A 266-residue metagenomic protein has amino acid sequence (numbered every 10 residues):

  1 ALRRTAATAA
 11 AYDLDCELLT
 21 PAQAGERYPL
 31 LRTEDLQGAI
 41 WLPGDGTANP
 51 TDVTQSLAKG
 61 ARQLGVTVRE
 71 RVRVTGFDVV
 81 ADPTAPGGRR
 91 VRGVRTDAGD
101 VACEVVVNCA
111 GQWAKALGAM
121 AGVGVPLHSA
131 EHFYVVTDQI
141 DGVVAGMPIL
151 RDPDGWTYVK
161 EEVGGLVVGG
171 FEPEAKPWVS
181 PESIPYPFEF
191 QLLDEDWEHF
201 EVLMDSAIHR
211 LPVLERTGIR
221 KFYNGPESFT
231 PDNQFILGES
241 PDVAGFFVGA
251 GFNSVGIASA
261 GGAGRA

Functional and structural regions predicted by a protein language model:
A1-R27, D154-V159, V163-G165: Dinucleotide-binding Rossmann-like beta1-alpha1 core, especially the glycine-rich loop that anchors the ADP
L2, P21, T54, F200-M204 (+1 more regions): A general structural signal for well-ordered alpha-helical segments in protein cores
A7, I40-V105, W113, G261: Helical element adjacent to the flavin cofactor pocket in flavoenzyme catalytic cores
L18, G25-L64, V91-G93, E182-Q191 (+1 more regions): Helix-loop-beta segment of a Rossmann-like dinucleotide-binding subdomain
T20, E70-V72, K221: Short loop/edge segments at beta-strand edges and connector loops that shape dinucleotide/nucleotide cofactor-binding
F77-E195, V202-L214: Flavin-dependent oxidoreductases
D154, V163, Q191-A266: C-terminal catalytic lobe of FAD-dependent flavoproteins
